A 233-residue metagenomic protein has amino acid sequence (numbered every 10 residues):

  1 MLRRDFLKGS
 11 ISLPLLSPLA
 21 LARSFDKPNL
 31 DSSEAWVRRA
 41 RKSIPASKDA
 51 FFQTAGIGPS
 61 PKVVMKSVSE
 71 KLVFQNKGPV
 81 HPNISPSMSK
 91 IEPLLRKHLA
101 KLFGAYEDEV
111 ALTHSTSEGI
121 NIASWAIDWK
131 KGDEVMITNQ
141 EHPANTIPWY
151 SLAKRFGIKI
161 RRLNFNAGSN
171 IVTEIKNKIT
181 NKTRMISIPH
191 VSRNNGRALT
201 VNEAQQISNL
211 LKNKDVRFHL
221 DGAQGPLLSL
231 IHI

Functional and structural regions predicted by a protein language model:
M1-L7: Twin-arginine (Tat) signal peptide motif
L7-L230: Pyridoxal 5′-phosphate
